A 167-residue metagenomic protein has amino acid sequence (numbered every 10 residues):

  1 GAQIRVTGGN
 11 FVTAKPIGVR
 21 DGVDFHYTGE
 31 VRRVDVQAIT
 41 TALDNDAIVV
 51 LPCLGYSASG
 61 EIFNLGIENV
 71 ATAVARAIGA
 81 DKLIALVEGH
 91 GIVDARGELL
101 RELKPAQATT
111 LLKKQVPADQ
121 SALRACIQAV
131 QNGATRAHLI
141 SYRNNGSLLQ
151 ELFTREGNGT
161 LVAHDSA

Functional and structural regions predicted by a protein language model:
G1-A167: C-terminal catalytic "cap/lid" subdomain
